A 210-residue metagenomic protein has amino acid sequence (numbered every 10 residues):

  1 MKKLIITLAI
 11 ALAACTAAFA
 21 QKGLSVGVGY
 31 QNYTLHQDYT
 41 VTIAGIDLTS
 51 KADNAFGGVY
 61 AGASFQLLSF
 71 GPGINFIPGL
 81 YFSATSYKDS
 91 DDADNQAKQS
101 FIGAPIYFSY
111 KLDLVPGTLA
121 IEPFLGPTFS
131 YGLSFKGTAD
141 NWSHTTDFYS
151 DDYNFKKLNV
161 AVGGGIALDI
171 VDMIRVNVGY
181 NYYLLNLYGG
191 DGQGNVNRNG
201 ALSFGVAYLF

Functional and structural regions predicted by a protein language model:
A14, A18, L67-G71, L112-P116 (+2 more regions): Outer-membrane beta-barrel strand-turn architecture
L24, G73-F76, P116, D172-V178: Repeated loop/turn-to-beta-strand initiation elements of outer-membrane beta-barrel proteins
S25, R198-F210: Outer-membrane beta-barrel "beta-signal"
Y30-H36, F82-S86, K98, G103 (+4 more regions): Transmembrane beta-strands of outer-membrane beta-barrel pores
H36-I46, K88-N95, F135-T145, Y188-G194: Outer-membrane beta-barrel translocator domains and adjoining extracellular loop/strand segments of Gram-negative
D47-A55, A93-S100, T145-L158, G192-N199: Replace "Gram-negative outer membrane beta-barrel proteins" with "bacterial and organellar outer membrane beta-barrel
G57-A63, I102-I106, I121, L125 (+2 more regions): Hydrophobic, lipid-facing positions within transmembrane beta-strands of outer-membrane proteins
G62-L68, Y107-K111, G165-D169, N177 (+1 more regions): Transmembrane beta-barrel domains of outer membrane proteins
